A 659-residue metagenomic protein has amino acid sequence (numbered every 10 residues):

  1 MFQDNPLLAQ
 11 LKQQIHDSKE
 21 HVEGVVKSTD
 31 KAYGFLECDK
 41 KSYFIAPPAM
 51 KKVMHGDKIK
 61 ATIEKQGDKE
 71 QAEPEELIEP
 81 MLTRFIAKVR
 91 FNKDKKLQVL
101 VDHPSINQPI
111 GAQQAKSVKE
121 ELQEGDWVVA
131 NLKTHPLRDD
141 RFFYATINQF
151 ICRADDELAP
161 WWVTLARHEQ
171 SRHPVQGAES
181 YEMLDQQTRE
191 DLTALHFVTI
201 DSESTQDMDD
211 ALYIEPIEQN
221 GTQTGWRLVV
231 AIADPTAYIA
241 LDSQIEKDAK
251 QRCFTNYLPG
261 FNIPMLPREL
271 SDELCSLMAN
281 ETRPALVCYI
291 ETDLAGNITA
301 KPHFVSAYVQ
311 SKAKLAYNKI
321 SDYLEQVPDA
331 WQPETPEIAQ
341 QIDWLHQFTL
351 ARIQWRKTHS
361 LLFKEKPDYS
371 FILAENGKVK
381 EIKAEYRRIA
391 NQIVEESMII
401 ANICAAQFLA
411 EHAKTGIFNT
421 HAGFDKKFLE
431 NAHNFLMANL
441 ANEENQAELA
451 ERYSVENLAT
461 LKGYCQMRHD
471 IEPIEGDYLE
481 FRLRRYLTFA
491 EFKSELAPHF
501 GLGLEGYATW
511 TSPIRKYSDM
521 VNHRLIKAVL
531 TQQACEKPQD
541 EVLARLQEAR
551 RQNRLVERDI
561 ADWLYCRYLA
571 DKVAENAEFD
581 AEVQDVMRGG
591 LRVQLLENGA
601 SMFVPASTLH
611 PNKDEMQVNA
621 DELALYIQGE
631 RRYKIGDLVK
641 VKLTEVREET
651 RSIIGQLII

Functional and structural regions predicted by a protein language model:
M1-R227, T236-E281, D621-K634, K640 (+2 more regions): Charge-lined substrate channels and their catalytic hotspots, especially those that engage the 3′ end of RNA
K12-V22, C404, L429, L436-I659: Structured C-terminal cores of nucleic-acid metabolism proteins
V22, Y43, Q108, F143 (+6 more regions): Short beta-strand segments
S28-T29, F363-E365, M587: Short, flexible loop/turn motifs enriched in small residues
A32-E37, K95-V101, Y289, S370-I372 (+2 more regions): Short polybasic amphipathic segments
K41-S42, P104-I106, N297, K378 (+4 more regions): Short acidic/polar mixed-charge low-complexity motifs
I45-A46, A115, V198-D201, Q206-K426 (+4 more regions): Feature marking long nucleic-acid-engaging regions of large polymerase/nuclease enzymes
K65-G67, I232, E375, E597: A generic beta-sheet turn/junction motif
